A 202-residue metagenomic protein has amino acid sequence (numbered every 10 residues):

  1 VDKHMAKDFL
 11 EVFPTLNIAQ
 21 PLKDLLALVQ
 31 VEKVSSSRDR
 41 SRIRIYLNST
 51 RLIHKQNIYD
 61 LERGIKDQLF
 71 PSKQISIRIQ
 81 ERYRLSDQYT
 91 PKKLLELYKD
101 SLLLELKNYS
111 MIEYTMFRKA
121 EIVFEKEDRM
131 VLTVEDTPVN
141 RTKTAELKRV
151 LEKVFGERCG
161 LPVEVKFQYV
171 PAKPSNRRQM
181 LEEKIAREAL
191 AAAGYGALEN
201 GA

Functional and structural regions predicted by a protein language model:
V1-A202: Intrinsically disordered, low-complexity basic tails and flexible linkers associated with large NTP-driven
